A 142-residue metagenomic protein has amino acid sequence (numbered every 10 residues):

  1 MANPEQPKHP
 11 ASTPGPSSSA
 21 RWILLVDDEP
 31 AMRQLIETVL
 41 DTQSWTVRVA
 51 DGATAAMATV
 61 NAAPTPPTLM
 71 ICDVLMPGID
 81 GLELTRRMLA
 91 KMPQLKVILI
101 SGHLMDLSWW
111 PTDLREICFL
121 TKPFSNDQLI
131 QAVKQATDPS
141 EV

Functional and structural regions predicted by a protein language model:
E29-R33: Short acidic/polar segment at the start of the alpha1 helix of CheY-like receiver
Q34-T42: Charged docking surfaces used in two-component/phosphorelay signaling
V49-A58, G81: Helix N-cap/capping motif at the beta->alpha junctions
P64-I71: Active-site beta3 strand of CheY-like receiver
D73, S101: Active-site residues of response regulator receiver
M76: Receiver (REC) domain active-site loop signature in two-component systems and cognate sites in sensor histidine kinases
E83, L95-K96, H103-T121, D127 (+1 more regions): Alpha4 helix (beta4-alpha4-beta5 surface) of REC/receiver domains from two-component response regulators
K134-V142: The C-terminal output helix
